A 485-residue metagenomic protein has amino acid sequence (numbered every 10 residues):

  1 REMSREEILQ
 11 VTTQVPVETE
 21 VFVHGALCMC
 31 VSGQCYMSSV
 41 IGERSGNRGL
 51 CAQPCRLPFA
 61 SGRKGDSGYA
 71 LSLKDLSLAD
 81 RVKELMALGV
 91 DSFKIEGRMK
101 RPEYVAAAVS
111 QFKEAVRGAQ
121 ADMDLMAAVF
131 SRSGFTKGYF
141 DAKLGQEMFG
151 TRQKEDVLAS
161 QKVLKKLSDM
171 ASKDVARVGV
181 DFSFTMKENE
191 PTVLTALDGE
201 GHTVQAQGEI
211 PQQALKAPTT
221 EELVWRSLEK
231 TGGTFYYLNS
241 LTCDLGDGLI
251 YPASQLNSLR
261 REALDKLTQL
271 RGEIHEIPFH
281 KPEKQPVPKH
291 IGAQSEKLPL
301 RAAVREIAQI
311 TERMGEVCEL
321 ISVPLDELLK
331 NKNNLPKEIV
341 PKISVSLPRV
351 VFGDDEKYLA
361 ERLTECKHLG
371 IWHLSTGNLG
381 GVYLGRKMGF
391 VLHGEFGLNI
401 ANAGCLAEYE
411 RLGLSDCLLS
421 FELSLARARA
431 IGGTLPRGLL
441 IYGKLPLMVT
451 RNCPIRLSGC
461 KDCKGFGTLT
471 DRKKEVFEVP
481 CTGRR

Functional and structural regions predicted by a protein language model:
E2-F396, I400-R485: Surface-exposed amphipathic alpha-helical tracts and adjacent flexible/coil segments at the periphery of soluble enzymes
